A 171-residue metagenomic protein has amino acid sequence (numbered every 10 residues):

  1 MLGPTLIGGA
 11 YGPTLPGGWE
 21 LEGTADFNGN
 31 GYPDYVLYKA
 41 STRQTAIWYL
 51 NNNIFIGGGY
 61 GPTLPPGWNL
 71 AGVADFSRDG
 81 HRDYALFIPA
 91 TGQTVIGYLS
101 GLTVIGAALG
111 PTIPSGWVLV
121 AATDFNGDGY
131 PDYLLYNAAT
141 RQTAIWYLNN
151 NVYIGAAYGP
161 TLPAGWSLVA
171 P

Functional and structural regions predicted by a protein language model:
M1-P171: Trp/Gly-enriched beta-strand/coil motifs that build multi-repeat beta-propeller-like domains and related W-rich binding
